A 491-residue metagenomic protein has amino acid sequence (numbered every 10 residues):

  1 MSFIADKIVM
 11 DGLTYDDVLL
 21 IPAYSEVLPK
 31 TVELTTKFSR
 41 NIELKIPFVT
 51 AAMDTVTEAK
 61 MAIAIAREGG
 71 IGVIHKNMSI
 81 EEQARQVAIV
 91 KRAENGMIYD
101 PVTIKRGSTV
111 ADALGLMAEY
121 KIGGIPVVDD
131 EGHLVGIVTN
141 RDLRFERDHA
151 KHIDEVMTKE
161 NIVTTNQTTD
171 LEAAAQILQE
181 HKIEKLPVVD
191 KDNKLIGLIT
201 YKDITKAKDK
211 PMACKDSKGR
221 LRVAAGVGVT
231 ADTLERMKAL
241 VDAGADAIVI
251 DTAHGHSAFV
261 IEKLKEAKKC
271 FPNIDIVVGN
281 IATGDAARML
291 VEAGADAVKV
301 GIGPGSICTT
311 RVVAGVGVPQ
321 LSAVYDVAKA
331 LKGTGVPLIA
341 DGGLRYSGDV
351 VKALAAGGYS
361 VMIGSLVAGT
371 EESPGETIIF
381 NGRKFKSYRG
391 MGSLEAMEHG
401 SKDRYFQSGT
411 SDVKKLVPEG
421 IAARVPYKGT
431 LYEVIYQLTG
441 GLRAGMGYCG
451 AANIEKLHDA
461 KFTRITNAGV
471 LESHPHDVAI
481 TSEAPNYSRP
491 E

Functional and structural regions predicted by a protein language model:
M1-Y24, I104-K105, N166, G226 (+3 more regions): Alpha/beta catalytic cores of nucleotide-metabolism and tRNA/nucleoside-modifying enzymes
K30, S79-A88, E146-A150, D170 (+6 more regions): Active-site-adjacent beta->alpha loops and helix N-cap segments on the catalytic face of soluble alpha/beta enzymes
K30-L44, A51-M53, E82-Y120, V127-D129 (+5 more regions): Bateman/CBS regulatory modules and CBS-like beta-alpha motifs in cytosolic regions of diverse proteins
E43-T50, G96-P101, D216-G226, A267-A282 (+2 more regions): Short beta-strand/loop segments at the ligand-binding rim of alpha/beta enzyme cores
K60-I63, E235-A243, A282-V300, A340 (+1 more regions): Catalytic cores of alpha/beta
R67-E82, A245-S257, D296-A314, L344-I378: Glycine-rich phosphate-binding active-site loops on the catalytic face of alpha/beta enzymes
V73-N77, T103-I104, G124-P126, T164-N166 (+6 more regions): Catalytic beta/alpha-barrel core
K76-V90, V127, E131-R147, L178 (+3 more regions): Terminal amphipathic helices with adjacent charged low-complexity linkers/tails
